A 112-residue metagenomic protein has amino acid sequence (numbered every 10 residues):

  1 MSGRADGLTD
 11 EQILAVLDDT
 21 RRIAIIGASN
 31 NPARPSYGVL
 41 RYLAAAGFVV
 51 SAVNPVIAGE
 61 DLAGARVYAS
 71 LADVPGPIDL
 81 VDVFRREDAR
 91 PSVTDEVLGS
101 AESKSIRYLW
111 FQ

Functional and structural regions predicted by a protein language model:
M1-T20: Short N-terminal or domain-adjacent regulatory/targeting segments
G3-T9, E60-G76, D82-T94: Glycine-rich, highly charged phosphate/nucleotide-binding loops
D19, G76-P77: Alpha-helix C-terminal capping/helix-to-coil transition sites in glycosyltransferase folds
D19-T20, G64, I106: Phosphate-coordination loops involved in phosphoryl transfer and adenosine-cofactor binding
N31-R34, R41-D61: NAD(P)-binding Rossmann-fold cofactor-contacting core
G38-V39, S92-V97: A short acidic, amphipathic alpha-helical/loop segment
S100-Q112: ADP-ribose/adenylate-binding Rossmann-like module
